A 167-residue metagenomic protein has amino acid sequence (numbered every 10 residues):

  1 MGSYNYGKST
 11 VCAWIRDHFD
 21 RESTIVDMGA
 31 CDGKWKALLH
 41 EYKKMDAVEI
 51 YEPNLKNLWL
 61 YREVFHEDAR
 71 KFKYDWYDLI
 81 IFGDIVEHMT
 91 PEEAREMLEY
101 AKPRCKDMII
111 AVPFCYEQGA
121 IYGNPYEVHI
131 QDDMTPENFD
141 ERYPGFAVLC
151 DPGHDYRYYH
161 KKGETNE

Functional and structural regions predicted by a protein language model:
M1-L79, R95-E99, N124-G163: Conserved N-terminal segment of class I S-adenosyl-L-methionine
Y61-R62, V86, M108-I109: Conserved short hydrophobic patches within well-ordered secondary structure
I81-P91: A short SAM/SAH-binding and catalytic strip from SAM-dependent methyltransferases
M89-Y100, R104: A short, conserved alpha-helix within the catalytic core of class I
C105-C115: Conserved beta-strand signature within the Rossmann-like core of class I S-adenosyl-L-methionine
E117-Y122: A short acidic, helix-capping loop that chelates divalent metal ions and anchors anionic groups
